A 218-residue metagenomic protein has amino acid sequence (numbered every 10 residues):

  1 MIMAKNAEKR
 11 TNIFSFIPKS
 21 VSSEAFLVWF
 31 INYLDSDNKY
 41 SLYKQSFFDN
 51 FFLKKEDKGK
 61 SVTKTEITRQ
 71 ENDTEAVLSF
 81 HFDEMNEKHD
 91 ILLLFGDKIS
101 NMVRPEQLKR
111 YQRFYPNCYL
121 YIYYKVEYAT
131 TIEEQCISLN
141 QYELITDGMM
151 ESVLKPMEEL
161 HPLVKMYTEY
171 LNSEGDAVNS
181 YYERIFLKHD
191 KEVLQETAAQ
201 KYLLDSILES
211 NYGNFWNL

Functional and structural regions predicted by a protein language model:
M1-L218: Charged, terminal alpha-helix-loop-beta segments that serve as non-catalytic nucleic-acid engagement and/or assembly
